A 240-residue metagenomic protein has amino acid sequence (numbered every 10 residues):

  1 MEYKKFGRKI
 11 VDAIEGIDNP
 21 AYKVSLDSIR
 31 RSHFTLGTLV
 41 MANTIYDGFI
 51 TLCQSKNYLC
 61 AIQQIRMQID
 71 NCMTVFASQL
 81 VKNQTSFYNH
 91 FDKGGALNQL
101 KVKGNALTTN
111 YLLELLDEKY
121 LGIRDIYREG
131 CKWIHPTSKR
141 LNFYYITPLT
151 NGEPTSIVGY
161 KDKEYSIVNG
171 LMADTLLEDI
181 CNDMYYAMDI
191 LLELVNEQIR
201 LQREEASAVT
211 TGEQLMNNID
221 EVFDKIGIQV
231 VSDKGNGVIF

Functional and structural regions predicted by a protein language model:
M1-L59, Q63-Q64, T74-V75, K82-F240: A cross-kingdom marker of C-terminal helix-rich interaction/assembly modules
Q68, C72: Cytochrome P450 catalytic-core helices
